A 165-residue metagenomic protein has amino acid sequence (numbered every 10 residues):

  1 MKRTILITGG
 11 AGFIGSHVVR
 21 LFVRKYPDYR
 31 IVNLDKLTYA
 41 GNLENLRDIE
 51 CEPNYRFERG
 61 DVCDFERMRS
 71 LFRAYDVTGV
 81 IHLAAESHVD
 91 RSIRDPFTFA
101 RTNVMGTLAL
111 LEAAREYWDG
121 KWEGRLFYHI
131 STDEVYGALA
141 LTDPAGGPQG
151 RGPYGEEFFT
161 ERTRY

Functional and structural regions predicted by a protein language model:
M1-Y165: N-terminal Rossmann-like NAD(P)+-binding domain of SDR-like oxidoreductases, especially those catalyzing
